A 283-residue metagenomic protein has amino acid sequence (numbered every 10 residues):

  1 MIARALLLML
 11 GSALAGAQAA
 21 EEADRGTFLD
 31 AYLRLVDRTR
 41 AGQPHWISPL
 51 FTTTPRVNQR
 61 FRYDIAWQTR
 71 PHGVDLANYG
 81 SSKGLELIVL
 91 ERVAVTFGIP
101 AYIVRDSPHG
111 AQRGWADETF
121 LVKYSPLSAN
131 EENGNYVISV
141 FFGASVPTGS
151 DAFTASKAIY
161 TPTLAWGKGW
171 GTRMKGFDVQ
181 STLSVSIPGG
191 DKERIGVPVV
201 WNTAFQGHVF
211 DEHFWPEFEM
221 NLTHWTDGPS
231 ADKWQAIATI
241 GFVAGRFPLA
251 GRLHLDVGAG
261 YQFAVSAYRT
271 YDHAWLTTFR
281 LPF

Functional and structural regions predicted by a protein language model:
M1-A31: Cleavable N-terminal export/targeting peptides
A19-F283: Transmembrane beta-barrel domains of Gram-negative outer membranes and organellar outer membranes
